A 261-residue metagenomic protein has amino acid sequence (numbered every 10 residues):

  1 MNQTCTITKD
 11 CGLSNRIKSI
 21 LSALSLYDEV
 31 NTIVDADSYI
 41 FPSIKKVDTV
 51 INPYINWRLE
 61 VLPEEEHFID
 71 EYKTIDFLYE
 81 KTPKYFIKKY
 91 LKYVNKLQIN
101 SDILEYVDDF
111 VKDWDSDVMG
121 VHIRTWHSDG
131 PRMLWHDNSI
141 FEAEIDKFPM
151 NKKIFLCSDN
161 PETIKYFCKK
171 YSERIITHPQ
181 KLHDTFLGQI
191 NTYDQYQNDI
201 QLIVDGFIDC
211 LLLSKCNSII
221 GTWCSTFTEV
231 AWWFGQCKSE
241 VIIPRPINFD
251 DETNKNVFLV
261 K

Functional and structural regions predicted by a protein language model:
M1-K153, I164: Secretory-pathway glycan-assembly enzymes, especially type II membrane glycosyltransferases that use nucleotide-sugar
I7-G12, Q197-D199, N217-S218: A short glycine/serine-rich beta->alpha loop
C11, I17, L21, G206-F249: A donor-sugar binding/catalytic signature common to diverse glycosyltransferases and related nucleotide-sugar
K46-N52, K170-P179, C237-S239, N256-V257: Active-site regions of enzymes building and remodeling cell-envelope glycoconjugates
S116, N151, S172, C216-N217: Short, well-ordered alpha-helix to beta-strand connector turns
I123-W126, P149-D199: Catalytic donor nucleotide-activated moiety binding site of glycosyltransferases and closely related
P131, H183-T192, D251-N256: Short, charged, surface-exposed secondary-structure boundary motifs
R245-K261: Leloir-type glycosyltransferase catalytic cores
